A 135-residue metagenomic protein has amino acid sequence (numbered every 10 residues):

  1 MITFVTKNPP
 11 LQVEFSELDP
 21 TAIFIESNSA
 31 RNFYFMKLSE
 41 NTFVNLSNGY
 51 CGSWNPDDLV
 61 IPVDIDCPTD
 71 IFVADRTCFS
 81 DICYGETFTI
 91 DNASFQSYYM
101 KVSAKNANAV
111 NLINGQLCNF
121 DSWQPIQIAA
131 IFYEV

Functional and structural regions predicted by a protein language model:
M1-V135: Structural boundary micro-motifs
